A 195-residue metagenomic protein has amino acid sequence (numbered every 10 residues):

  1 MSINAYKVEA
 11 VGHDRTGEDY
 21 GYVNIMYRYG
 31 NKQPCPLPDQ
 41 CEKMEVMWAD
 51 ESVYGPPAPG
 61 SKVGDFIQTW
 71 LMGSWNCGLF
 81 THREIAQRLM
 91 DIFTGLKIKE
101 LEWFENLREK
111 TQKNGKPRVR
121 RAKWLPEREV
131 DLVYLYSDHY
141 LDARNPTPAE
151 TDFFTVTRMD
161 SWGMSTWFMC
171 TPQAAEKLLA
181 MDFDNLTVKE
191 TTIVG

Functional and structural regions predicted by a protein language model:
S2-D50: N-terminal ordered "arm"
S2-G12, E102-F104, R108-G195: Acidic, proline/glycine-rich low-complexity IDRs
G17-N31, D91-T94, D142-T151: Surface-exposed flexible segments
P36-Q40, A58-S61, R128: Intrinsically disordered, low-complexity segments enriched in proline/serine/threonine
K43-M72, A143-S161: Short, flexible domain-boundary/linker segments around small modular repeats
A49, V53-E109, T171: Aromatic- and glycine-enriched beta-alpha-beta binding-site module
